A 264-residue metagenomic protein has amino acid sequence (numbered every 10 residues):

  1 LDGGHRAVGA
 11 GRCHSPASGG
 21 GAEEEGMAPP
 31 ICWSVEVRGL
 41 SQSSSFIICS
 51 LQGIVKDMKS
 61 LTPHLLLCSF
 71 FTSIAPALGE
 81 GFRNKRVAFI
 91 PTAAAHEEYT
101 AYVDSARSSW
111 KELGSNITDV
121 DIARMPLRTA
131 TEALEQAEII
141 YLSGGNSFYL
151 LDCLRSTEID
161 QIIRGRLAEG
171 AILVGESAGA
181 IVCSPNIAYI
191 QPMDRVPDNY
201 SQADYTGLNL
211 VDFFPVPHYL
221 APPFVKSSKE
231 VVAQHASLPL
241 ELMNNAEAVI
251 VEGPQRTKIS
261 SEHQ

Functional and structural regions predicted by a protein language model:
M58-I139, S143: N-terminal beta1-alpha1 cap of cysteine-dependent amidohydrolase-like domains
D152-C153, I159-A221: Class I SAM-dependent methyltransferase SAM-binding "motif I" and its flanking Rossmann-like core
P215-A246: Conserved anion/nucleotide-ligand pocket segment
P239-Q264: A contiguous loop/helix-start segment that scaffolds small-molecule binding in enzyme catalytic cores
